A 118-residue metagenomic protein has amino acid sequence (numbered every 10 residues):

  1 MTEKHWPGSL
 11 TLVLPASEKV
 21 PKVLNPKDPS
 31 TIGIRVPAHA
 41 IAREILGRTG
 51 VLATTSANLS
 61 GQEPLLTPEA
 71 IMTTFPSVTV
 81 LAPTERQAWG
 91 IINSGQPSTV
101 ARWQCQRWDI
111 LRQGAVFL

Functional and structural regions predicted by a protein language model:
M1-L118: Active-site-adjacent structural elements in enzyme catalytic cores
